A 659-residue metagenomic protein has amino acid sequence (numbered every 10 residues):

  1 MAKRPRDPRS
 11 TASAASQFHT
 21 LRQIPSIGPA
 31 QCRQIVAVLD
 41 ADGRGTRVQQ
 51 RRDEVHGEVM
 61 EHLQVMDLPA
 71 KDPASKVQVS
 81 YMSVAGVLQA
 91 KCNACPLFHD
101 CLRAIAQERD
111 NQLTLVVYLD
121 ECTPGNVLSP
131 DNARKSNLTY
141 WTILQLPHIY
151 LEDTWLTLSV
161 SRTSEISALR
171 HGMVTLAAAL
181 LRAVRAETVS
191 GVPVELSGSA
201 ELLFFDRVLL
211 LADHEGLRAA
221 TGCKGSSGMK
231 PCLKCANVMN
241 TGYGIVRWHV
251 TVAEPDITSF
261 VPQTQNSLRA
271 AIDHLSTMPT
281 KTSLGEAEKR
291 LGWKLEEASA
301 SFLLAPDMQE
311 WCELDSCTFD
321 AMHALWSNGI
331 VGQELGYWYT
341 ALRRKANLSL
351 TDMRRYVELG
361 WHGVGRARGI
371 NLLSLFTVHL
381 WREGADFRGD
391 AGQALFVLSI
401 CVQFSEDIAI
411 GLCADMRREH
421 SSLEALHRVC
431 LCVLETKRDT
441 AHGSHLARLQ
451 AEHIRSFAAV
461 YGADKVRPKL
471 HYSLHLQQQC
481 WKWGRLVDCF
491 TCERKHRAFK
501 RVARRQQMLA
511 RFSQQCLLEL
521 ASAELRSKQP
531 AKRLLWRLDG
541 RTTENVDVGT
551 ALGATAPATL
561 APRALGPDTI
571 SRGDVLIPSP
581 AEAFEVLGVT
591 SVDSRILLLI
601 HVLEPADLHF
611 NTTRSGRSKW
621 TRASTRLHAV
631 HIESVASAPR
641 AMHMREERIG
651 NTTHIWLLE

Functional and structural regions predicted by a protein language model:
A2-A12, R22-P25, D72, M82-A85 (+3 more regions): Terminal interaction-prone segments of large eukaryotic proteins
A2-V117, E121, V184-I408: Charged (Asp/Glu and Lys/Arg) segments that form or flank catalytic channels of large polymer- and nucleotide-handling
M82, A90-L181, A581-L587: General structural concept
D110, T114, S164-L176, A220-S227 (+8 more regions): Conserved aromatic-histidine-acidic binding/catalytic patches
T123-V127, S159-S167, A178, L211-W248 (+4 more regions): Alpha-helical transmembrane segments
P130-T142, I245-V250, V502-S522: Compositionally biased, low-complexity linear motifs
N132-V192, T241, I245-A287, V592-E659: E2/UBC-UEV (E2-variant) core
M173-L176, L180, G228-P231, S349 (+6 more regions): Alpha-helical interaction elements in eukaryotic regulators
